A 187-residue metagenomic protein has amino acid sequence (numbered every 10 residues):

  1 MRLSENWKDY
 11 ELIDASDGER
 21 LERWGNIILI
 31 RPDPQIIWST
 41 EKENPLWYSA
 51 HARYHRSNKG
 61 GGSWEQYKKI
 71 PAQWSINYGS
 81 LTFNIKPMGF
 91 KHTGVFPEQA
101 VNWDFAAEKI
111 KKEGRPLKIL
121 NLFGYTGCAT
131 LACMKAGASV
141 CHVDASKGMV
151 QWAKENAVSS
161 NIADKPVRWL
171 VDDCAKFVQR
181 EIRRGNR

Functional and structural regions predicted by a protein language model:
M1-S4: N-terminal accessory targeting/assembly segments
N6-E22, L29-P97, D104: Non-catalytic substrate-recognition/targeting regions of SAM-dependent transferases
P97-G114: Conserved alpha-helix/loop element of class I SAM-dependent methyltransferases that forms part of the SAM/SAH-binding
R115-Y125: Conserved class I S-adenosyl-L-methionine
T126-A138: Conserved SAM-binding loop of SAM-dependent methyltransferases across substrates and taxa, primarily the Class I
S139-D144: Conserved SAM-binding motif I beta-strand of class I
S146-R187: S-adenosyl-L-methionine
